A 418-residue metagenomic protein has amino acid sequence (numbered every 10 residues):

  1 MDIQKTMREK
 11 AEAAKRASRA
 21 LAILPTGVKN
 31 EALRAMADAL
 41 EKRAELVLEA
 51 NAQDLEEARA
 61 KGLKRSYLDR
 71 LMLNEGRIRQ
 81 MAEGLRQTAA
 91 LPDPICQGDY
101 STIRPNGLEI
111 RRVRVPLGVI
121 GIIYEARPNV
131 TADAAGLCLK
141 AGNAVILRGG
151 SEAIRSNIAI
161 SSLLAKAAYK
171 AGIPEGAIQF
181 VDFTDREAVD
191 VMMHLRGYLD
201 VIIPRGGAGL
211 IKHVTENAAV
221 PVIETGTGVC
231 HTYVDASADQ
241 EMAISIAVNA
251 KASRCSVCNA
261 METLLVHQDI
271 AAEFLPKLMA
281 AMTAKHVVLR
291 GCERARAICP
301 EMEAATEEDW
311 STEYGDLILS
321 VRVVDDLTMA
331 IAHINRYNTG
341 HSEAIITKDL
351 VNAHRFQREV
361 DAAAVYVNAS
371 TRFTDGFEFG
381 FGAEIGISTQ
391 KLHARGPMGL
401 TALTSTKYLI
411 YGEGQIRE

Functional and structural regions predicted by a protein language model:
M1-I110: N-terminal Rossmann-like NAD(P)+-binding subdomain of aldehyde/semialdehyde dehydrogenases
A17-I23, L264-V266, D316-D325, G340-I345: Short, well-ordered beta-strand elements within core beta-sheets of diverse protein domains
T26-G27, I95, A171-A177, C255-A260 (+4 more regions): Flexible, glycine/charged-enriched surface loops at secondary-structure junctions
E31, L327, A332-R417: C-terminal core of ALDH-fold dehydrogenases
A90, D99-S237: Rossmann-like NAD(P) dinucleotide-binding subdomain of oxidoreductase/dehydrogenase enzymes
A126-N129, D133-A141, A159, L163 (+3 more regions): ALDH superfamily catalytic-core signature
Y233-S237, L265-Q268, V324, I345-K348 (+1 more regions): Short beta-strand-to-turn element immediately C-terminal to the catalytic PLP-Schiff-base lysine in fold type I
